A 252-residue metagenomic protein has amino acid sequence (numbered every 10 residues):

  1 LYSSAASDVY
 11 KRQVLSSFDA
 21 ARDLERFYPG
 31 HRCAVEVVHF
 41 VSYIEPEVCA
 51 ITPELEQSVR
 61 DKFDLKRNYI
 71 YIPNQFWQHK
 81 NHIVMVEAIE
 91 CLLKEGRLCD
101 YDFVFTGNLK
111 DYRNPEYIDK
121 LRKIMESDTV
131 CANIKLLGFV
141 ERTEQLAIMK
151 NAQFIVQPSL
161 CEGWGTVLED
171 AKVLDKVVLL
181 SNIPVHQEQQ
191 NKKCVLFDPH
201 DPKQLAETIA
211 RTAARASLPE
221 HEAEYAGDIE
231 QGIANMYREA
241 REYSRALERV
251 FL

Functional and structural regions predicted by a protein language model:
L1-A6, Y10: Single conserved hydrophobic/aromatic residue that forms the stacking wall/gate of nucleotide- or nucleobase-binding
D64-K80, V86-I89, V104: Conserved donor-binding/catalytic core segment of Leloir-type glycosyltransferases
I118-T143: Nucleotide-activated donor-binding/catalytic signature segment of Leloir-type glycosyltransferases, i.e., the conserved
A147-A152: Short alpha-helical donor nucleotide-sugar binding micro-motif in glycosyltransferases
L160: Aromatic "clamp/platform" in nucleotide-sugar-dependent glycosyltransferases that forms part of the donor/acceptor
L168, V173, V177-L180: Short hydrophobic beta-strand element within catalytic cores of glycosyltransferases and related nucleotide-activated
V195-K203, R211-S217: Conserved acidic donor-binding segment of nucleotide-sugar-dependent glycosyltransferases
A210, I233-L252: C-terminal alpha-helical cap of glycosyltransferases
